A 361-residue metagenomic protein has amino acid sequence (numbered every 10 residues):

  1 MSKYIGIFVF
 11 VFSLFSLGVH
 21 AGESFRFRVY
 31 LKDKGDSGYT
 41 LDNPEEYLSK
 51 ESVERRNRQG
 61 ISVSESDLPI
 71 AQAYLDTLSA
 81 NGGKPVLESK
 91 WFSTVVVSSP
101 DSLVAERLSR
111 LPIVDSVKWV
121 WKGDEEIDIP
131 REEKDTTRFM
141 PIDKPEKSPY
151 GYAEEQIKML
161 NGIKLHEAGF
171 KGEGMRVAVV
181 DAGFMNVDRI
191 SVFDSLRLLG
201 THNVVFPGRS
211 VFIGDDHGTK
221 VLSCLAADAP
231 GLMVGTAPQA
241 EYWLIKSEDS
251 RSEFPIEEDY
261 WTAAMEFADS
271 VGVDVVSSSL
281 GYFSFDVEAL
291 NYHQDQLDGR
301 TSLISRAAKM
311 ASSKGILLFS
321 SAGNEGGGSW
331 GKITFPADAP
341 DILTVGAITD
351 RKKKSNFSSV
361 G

Functional and structural regions predicted by a protein language model:
M1-S24: Bacterial Sec-dependent N-terminal signal peptides
A21-R138: Inhibitory N-terminal propeptides of secreted protease zymogens
G22-S24, T40, A153, I163-N203 (+6 more regions): Subtilisin-like serine protease catalytic core
V29-D33, S98-P100, V120, V179-G183 (+6 more regions): Active-site-proximal beta-strand/loop segments in catalytic clefts of secreted hydrolases
G35-S37, F92-S93, L103-V104, G123-E126 (+7 more regions): Solvent-exposed loop/turn segments at secondary-structure junctions within structured extracellular/periplasmic domains
P85-S89, V104-A105, D128-V179, H202-G214 (+3 more regions): N-terminal domain-start motif of subtilase-like serine proteases
E258-W261, F285-H293, S320-I342, G346-G361: Active-site-adjacent substrate-recognition loops and nearby beta-strands within hydrolase catalytic domains
E266-D298, S321: Short acidic, glycine-rich surface-loop motifs adjacent to enzyme active sites
